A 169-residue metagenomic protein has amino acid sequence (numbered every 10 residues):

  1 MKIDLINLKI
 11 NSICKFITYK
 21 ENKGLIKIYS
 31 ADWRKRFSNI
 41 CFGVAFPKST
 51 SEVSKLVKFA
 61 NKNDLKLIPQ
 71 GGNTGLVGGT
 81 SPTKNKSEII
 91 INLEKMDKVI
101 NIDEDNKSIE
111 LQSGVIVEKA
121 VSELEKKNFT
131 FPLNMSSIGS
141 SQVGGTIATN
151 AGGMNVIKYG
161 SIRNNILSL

Functional and structural regions predicted by a protein language model:
M1-K58, G75-I109, S136, Y159: N-terminal flexible segment immediately upstream of the FAD-binding catalytic core in FAD-dependent oxidoreductases
C14-K15, K62-L65, N128-T130: A common structural junction motif
N61-N63, Q70-G72, S141, N165: Short, basic and Ser/Thr-rich N-terminal targeting/leader segments
L67-P69, L133: ATP-grasp fold ATP-binding core
P69, L93, S113: Conserved strand-loop elements at the edges of beta-sheets that form or border functional pockets
K98-I102, I109-L169: FAD-binding subdomain of flavoenzyme oxidoreductases
